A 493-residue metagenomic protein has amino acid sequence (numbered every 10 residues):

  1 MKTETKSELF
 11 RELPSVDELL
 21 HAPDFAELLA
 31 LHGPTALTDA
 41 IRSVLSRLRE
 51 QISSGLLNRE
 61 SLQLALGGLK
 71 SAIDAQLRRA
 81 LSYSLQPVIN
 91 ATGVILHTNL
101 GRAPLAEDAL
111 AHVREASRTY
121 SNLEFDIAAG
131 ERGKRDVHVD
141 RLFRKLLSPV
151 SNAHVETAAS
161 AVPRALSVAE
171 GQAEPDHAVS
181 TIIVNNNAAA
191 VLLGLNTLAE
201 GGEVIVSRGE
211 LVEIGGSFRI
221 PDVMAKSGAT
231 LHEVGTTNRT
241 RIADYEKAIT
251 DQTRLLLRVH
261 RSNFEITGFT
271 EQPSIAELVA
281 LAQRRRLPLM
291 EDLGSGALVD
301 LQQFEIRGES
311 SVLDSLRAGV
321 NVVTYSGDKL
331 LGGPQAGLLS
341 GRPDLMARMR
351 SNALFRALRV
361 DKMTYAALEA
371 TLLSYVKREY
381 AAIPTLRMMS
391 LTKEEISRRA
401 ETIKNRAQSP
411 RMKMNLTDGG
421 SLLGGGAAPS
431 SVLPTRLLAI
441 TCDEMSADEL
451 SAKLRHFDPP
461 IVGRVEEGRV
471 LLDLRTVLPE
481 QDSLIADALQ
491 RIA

Functional and structural regions predicted by a protein language model:
M1, S148-V179: Intrinsic disorder/low-complexity segments
M1-R78: Long amphipathic alpha-helical segments
L13-P14, I89-G93, L331-P334, L433 (+1 more regions): Short Gly/Ser/Thr- and Asp/Glu-enriched loop/turn motifs at secondary-structure junctions
G55-L105, H112: Long amphipathic N-terminal alpha/beta scaffold segment
A91-T92, P104-A128: Glycine-rich phosphate-binding segment of PLP-dependent enzymes
G130-V150, H177-S374, A488: Conserved PLP-enzyme active-site core in the AAT-like
V206, T364-Y365, E369-G424: Conserved PLP-dependent catalytic core of the aminotransferase class-I/II
S397-E480, L484-I485: Conserved C-terminal alpha-helix-loop-beta "cap" of PLP-dependent enzymes that closes/shapes the active-site mouth
